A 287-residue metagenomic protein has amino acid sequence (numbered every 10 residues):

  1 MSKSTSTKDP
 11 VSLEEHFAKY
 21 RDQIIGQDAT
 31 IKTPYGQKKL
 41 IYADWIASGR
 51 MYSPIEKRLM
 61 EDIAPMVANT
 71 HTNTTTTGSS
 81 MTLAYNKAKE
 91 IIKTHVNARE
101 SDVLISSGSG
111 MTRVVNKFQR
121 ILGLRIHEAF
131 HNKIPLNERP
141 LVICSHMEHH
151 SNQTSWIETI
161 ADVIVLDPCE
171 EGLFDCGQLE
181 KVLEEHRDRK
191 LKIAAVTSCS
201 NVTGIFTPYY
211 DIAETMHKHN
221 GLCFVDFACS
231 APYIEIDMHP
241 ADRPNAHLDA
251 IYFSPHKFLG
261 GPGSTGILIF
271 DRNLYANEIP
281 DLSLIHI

Functional and structural regions predicted by a protein language model:
M1-I285: Pyridoxal 5′-phosphate
